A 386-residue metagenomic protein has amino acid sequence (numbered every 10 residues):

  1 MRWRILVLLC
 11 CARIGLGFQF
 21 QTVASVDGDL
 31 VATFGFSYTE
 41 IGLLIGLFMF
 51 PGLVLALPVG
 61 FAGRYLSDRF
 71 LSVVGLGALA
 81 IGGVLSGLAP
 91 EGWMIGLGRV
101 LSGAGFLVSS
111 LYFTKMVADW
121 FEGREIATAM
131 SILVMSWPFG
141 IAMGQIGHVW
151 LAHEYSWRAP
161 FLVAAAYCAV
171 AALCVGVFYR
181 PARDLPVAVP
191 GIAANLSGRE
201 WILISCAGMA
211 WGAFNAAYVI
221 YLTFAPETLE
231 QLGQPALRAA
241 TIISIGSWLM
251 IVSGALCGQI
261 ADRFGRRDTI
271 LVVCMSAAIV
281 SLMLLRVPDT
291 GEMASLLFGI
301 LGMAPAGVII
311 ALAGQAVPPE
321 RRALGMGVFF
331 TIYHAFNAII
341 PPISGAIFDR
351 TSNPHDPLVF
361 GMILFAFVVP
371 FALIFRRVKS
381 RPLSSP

Functional and structural regions predicted by a protein language model:
V23-A24, L203-S244, I251-G254: Extracytoplasmic gate region of multi-pass secondary transporters
V54-P90: Conserved MFS/SLC helix-loop-helix module at the cytosolic interface between two early adjacent transmembrane helices
L55-S67, G254-G265, F348-D349: Helix-to-loop junctions at the C-terminal end of transmembrane segments in multipass secondary transporters
Y65-G75, D262-M275: Cytoplasmic membrane-interface "Motif A"-like loop-to-helix N-cap segments of 12-TM Major Facilitator Superfamily
G98-S136: Cytoplasmic helix-loop-helix junction between adjacent transmembrane helices in 12-TM secondary transporters
S131-Y179: Helix-loop-helix hairpin linking two adjacent transmembrane segments in secondary transporters
R267-L312: C-terminal transmembrane helical hairpin of 12-TM major facilitator-type secondary transporters
A316-N353: A late C-terminal transmembrane helix in Major Facilitator Superfamily
